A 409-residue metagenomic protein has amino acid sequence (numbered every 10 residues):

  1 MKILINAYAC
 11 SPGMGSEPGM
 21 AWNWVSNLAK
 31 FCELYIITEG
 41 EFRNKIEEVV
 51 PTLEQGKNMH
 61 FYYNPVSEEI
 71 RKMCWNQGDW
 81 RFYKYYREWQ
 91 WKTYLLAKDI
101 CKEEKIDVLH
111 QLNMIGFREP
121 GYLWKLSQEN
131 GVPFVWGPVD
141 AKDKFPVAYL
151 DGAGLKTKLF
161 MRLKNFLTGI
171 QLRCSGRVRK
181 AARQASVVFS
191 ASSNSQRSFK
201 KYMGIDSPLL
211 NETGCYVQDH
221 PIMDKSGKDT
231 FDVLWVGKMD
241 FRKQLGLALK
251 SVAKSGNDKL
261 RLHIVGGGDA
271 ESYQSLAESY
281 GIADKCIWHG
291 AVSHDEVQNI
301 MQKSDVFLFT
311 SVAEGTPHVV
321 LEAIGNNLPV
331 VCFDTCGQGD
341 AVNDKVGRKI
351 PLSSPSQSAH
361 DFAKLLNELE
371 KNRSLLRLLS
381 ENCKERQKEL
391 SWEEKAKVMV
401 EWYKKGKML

Functional and structural regions predicted by a protein language model:
G19, F231, K238-K254, E271: A conserved mid-protein helix/loop that constitutes part of the nucleotide-sugar donor-binding site
Y62, M161, L167-I222: Donor nucleotide-sugar binding/catalytic pocket of nucleotide-sugar-dependent glycosyltransferases
A182, A291-V292, N299-S304: Short alpha-helical donor nucleotide-sugar binding micro-motif in glycosyltransferases
V236-G237, R261-Q274, G290: Glycosyltransferase donor-sugar binding loop
Q274-V292: Nucleotide-activated donor-binding/catalytic signature segment of Leloir-type glycosyltransferases, i.e., the conserved
V312: Aromatic "clamp/platform" in nucleotide-sugar-dependent glycosyltransferases that forms part of the donor/acceptor
V320, P329-C332: Short hydrophobic beta-strand element within catalytic cores of glycosyltransferases and related nucleotide-activated
G339-N367, S374: Change "using UDP/GDP/dTDP sugars" to "using nucleotide sugars
